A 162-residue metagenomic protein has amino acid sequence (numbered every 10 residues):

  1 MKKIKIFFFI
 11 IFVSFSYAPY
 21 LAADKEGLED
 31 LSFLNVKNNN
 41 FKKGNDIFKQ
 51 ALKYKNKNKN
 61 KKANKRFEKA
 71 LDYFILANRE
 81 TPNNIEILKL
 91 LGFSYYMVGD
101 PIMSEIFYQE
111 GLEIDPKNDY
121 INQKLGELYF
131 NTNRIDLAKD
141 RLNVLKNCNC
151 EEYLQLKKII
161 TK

Functional and structural regions predicted by a protein language model:
E80, I114, L145-C148: Structural marker of alpha-solenoid helical repeat scaffolds
N84, N118, C150-Y153: Residue-level recognition of tetratricopeptide repeat
L90, K124, K158-I159: Canonical tetratricopeptide repeat
